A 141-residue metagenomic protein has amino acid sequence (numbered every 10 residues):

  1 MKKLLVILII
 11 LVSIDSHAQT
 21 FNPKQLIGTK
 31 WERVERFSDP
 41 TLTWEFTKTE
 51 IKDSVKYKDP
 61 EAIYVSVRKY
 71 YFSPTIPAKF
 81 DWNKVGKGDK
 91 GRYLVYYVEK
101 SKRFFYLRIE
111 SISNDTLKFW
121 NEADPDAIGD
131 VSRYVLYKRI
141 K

Functional and structural regions predicted by a protein language model:
M1-L4, A18-Q19: Positively charged n-region of N-terminal signal peptides that target proteins for export
K3-S13: Sec-dependent N-terminal signal peptides
A18-K30: N-terminal helix-cap/turn-to-beta initiation motif at the start of protein domains
L26-G28, W44-K52, G88-G91, E110-L117: Short, solvent-exposed coil/turn segments at beta-strand boundaries
V34, T47-V55, W120-E122: Generic short beta-strand segments
E35-P40, K56-N114, A123: Contiguous, well-ordered beta-strand patches that form the walls/edges of small beta-barrel/beta-sandwich domains
W120-D130: A short, surface-exposed interaction/processing loop segment used at functional sites
I128-K141: C-terminal partner/receptor-binding element of secreted or periplasmic proteins
